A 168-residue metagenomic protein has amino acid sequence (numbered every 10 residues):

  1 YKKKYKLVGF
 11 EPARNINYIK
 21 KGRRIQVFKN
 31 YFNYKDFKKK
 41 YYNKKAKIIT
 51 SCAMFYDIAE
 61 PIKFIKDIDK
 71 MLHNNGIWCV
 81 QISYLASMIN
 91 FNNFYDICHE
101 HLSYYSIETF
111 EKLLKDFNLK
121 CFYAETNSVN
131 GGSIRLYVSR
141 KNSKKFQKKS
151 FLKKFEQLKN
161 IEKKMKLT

Functional and structural regions predicted by a protein language model:
Y1-D36: Class I SAM-dependent methyltransferase SAM/SAH-binding core
Y41-K44: Glycine-rich phosphate-binding loop signature in dinucleotide/nucleotide-binding domains
K47-T50: A conserved beta-strand element that flanks and buttresses the S-adenosyl-L-methionine
M54: Hydrophobic adenine-recognition pocket in adenosine-nucleotide-binding enzymes
I62-C79: A short glycine-rich, Lys/Arg-flanked "PGG" loop and its adjoining helix->strand segment in the class I
W78-S103, I107-T109: Short, glycine-/aromatic-enriched active-site segment of Class I SAM-dependent methyltransferases
L119-N130: Conserved S-adenosyl-L-methionine
N130-T168: Flexible, glycine-/basic-rich loop-and-beta segments that form/coincide with the SAM-dependent methyltransferase
